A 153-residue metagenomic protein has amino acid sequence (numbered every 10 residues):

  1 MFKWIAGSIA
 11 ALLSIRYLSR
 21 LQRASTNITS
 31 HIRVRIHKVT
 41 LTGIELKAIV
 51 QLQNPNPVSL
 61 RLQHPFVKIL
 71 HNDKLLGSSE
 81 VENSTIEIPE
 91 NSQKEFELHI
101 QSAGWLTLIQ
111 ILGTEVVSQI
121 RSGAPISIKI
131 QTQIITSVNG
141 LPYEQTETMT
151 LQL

Functional and structural regions predicted by a protein language model:
F2-S19: Hydrophobic alpha-helical topogenic segments used for membrane insertion/localization
R16-I44: Low-complexity, acidic Ser/Thr/Pro/Gly-rich terminal tails and inter-domain linkers that flank the onset of structured
T42-I49, K129: Short, solvent-exposed loop/turn segments enriched in Ser/Thr/Gly
L52-P57: Asparagine-centered strand-capping/turn motif at beta-strand->loop junctions
V58-P65, S78: Short, hydrophobic/aromatic beta-strand segments
I69-H71: Conserved aromatic beta-strand anchor motif in extracellular beta-sandwich/beta-rich domains
D73-Q110: Intrinsically disordered, low-complexity Pro/Gly/Ser/Thr-rich segments with frequent PxxP/GP/PP motifs and embedded
G104-L153: Terminal connector regions
